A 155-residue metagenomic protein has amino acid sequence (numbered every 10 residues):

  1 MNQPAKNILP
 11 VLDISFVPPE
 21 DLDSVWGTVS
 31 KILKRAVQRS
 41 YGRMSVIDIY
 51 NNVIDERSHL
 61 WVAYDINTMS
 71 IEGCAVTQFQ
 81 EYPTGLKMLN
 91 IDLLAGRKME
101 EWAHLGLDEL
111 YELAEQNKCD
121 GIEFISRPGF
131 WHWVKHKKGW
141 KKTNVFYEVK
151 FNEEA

Functional and structural regions predicted by a protein language model:
N2, I125-A155: Active-site/acyl-donor-binding loops of N-acyltransferases
N2-M44: Short amphipathic alpha-helix that is part of the acyltransferase structural core
K6-I8, V53-D55, M69, P83 (+2 more regions): A generic structural signal for short, solvent-exposed coil/turn residues that cap or connect secondary-structure
P10, K87, T143: Residue-level signal for beta-strand positions within conserved beta-sheet cores that form or flank
Q38-L60: Active-site rim helix/loop that mediates acceptor-substrate recognition in acyltransferases
Y50-N51, F79-E81, E112: Short, flexible, glycine/charge-rich loop motifs used to bind or transfer phosphoryl groups or to couple energy/partner
D55-M99: Conserved donor-binding loop and adjoining core beta-sheet/short helix segment in diverse acyl/aminoacyl transferases
T84-K137: Acyl-donor binding region in acyl/amide transferases
